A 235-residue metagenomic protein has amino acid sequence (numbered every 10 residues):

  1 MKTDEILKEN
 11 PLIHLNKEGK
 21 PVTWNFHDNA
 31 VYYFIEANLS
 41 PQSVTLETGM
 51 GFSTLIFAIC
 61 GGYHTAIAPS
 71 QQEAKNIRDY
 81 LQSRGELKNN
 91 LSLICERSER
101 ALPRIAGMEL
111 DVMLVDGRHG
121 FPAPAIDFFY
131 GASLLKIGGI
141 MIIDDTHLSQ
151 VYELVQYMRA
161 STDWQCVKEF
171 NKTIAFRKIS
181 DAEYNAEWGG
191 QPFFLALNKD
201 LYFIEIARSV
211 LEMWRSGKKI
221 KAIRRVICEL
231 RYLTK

Functional and structural regions predicted by a protein language model:
M1-V112, R118-I142, T146-K235: A short alpha-helical cap/connector motif
